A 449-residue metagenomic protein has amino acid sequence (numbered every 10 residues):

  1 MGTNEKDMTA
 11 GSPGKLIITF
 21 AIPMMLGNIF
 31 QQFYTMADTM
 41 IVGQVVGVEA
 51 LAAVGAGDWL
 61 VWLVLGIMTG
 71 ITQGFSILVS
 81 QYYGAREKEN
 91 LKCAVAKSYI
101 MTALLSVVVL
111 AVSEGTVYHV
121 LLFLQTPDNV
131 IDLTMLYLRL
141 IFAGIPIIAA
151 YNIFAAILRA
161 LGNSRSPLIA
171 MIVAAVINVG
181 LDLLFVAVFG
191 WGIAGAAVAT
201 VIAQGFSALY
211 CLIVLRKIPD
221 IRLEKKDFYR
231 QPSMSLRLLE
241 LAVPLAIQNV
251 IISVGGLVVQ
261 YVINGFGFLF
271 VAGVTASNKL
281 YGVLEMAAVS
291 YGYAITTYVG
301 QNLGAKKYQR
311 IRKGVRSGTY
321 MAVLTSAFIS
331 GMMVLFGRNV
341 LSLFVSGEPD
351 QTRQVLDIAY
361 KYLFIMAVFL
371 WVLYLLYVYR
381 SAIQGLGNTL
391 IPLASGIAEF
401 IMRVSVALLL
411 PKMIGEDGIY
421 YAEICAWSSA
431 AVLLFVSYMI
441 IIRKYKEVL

Functional and structural regions predicted by a protein language model:
M1-A21, V79-G144, V188-V243, V299-V368 (+1 more regions): Short alpha-helical transmembrane segments in multi-pass integral membrane proteins
M8-V45, W59-G74, L78, A103-L110 (+4 more regions): N-terminal transmembrane alpha-helices
T19, V42-W62, D128-L133, I193-A194 (+5 more regions): Interfacial/gating helices of multi-pass transporter permease domains
T19-D38, L140, Y151, A174 (+4 more regions): Transmembrane helical elements of multi-pass membrane transporters/channels
I29, F33-A52, L121-D128, L184-W191 (+4 more regions): Helix-terminus/linker motif at the lipid-water interface of multi-pass membrane proteins
L51-A111, I148-P167, G273-G337, L373-S395: Small-residue-rich hydrophobic transmembrane alpha-helices
L63, N178-D182, A208-L212, V283-M286 (+3 more regions): Hydrophobic transmembrane alpha-helices of multi-pass small-molecule transporters
T72, L140-R159, P167-A175, A196-L209 (+4 more regions): Short runs within selected transmembrane alpha-helices of multi-pass transporters and secretion channels
